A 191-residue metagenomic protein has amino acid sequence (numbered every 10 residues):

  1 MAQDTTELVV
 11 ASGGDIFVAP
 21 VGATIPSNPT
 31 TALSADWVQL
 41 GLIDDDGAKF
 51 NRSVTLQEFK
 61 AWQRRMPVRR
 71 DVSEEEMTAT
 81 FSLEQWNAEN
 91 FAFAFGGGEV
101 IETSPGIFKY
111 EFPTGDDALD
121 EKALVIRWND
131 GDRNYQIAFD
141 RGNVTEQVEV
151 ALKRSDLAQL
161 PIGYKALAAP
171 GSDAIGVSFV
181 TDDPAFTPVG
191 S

Functional and structural regions predicted by a protein language model:
M1-L42: Polar/acidic, low-complexity leader/linker segments enriched in S/T/G and N/D
T30, L40-I43, N51-R52, Y135-G142 (+1 more regions): Short amphipathic beta-strand/extended segments with alternating polar/hydrophobic composition
N51-T80: Short, solvent-exposed beta-alpha or beta-beta edge segments that form flexible loop/patches at the rim of ligand
Q57, A79, L83-Q85, N90 (+1 more regions): Short acidic, glycine/tyrosine-flanked loop/strand segments centered on an H-E-D-like triad
P67-R69, V125-R127, E149-L152: Beta-strand-rich interaction surfaces with strong enrichment in secreted/lumenal proteins
R69-F91, S155-A169: Oligomerization/assembly interface segments of phage tail-like spikes and tubes
E89-F139: Short helix-loop boundary/capping segments
Q136-S191: Mixed-charge, glycine-accented linear interaction segment located at domain edges/termini
